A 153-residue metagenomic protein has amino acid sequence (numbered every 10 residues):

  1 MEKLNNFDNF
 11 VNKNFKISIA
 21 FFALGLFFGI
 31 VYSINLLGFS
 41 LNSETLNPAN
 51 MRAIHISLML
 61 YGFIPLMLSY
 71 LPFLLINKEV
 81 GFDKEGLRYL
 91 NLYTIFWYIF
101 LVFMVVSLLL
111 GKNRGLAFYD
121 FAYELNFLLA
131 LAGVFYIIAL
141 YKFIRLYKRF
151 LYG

Functional and structural regions predicted by a protein language model:
M1-G153: Hydrophobic alpha-helical transmembrane segments of multi-pass integral membrane proteins
